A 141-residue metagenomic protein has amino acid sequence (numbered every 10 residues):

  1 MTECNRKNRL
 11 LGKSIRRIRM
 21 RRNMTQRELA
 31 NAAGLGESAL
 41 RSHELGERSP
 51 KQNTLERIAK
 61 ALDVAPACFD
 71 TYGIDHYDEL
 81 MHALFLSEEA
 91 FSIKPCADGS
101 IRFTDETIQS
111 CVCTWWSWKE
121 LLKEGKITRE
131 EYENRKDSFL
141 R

Functional and structural regions predicted by a protein language model:
M1-R6, E131-E133: N-terminal flexible/basic segments that precede or flank functional cores
C4-R6, K13, R17, N53-E56 (+1 more regions): Charged, helix-prone or intrinsically disordered regulatory segments positioned adjacent to compact structured domains
R9, M20-R21, S49: Short amphipathic helical patch at the helix-1/turn junction of helix-turn-helix
K13-A32: Short basic helix-loop element that most often maps to the first helix and adjoining turn of HTH DNA-binding modules
L29, F69, E131-Y132: Residue-level detector of family-conserved "landmark" positions at structurally sensitive sites
G34-P50, T71-I74: Recognition helix of helix-turn-helix/homeodomain-like DNA-binding domains that insert into the DNA major groove
S117-R141: C-terminal regulatory/oligomerization modules of transcriptional regulators
